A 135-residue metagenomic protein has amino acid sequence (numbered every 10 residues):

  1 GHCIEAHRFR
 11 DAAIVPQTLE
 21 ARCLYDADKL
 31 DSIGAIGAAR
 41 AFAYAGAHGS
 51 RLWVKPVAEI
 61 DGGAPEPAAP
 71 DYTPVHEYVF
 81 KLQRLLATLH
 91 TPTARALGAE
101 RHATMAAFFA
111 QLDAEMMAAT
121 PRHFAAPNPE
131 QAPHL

Functional and structural regions predicted by a protein language model:
G1-E20: Helix-adjacent hinge/juxtasegments
I14-L135: Divalent metal-dependent phosphate-bond-processing catalytic cores, especially two-metal-ion Mg2+/Mn2+ enzymes that act
